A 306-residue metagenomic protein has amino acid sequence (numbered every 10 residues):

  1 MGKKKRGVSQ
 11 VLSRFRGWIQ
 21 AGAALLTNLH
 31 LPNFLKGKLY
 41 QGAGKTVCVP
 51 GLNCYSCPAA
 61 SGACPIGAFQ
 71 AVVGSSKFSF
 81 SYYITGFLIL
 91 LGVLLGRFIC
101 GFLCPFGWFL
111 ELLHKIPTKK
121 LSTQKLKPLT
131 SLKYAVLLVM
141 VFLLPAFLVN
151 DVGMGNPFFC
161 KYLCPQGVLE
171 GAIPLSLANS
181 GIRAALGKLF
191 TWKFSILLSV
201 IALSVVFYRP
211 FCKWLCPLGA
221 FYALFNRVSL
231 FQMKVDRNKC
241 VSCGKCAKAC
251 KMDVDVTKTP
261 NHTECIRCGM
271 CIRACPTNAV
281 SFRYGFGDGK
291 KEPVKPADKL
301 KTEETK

Functional and structural regions predicted by a protein language model:
M1-T257, T263-K306: Non-ligating segments of multi-cofactor redox enzymes
